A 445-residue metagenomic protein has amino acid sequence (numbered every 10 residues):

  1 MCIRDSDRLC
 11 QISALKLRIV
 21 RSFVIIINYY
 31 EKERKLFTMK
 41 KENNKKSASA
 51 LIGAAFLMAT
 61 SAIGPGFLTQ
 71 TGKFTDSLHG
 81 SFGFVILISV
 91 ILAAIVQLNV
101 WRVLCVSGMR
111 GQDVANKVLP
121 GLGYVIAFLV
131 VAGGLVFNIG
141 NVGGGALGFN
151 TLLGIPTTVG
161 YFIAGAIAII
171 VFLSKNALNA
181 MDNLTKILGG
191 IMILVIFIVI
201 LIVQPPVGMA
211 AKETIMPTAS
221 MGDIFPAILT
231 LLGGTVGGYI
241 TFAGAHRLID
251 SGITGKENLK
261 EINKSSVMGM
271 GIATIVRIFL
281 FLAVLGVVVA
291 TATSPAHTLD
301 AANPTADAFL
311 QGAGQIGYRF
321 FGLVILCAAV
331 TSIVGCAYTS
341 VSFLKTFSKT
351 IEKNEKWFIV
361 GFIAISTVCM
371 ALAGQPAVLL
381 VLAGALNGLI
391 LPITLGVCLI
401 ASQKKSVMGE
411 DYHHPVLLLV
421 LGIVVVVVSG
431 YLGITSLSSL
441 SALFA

Functional and structural regions predicted by a protein language model:
S22-T69, I224-I228, T254-K260, K264-M268: Membrane-interface "cap" regions at the ends of multi-pass membrane proteins
K46, K73-L98, Q112-K117, G121-L122 (+2 more regions): Extracellular loop-to-transmembrane helix junctions
A55, A127-V131, T151-S174, G190-I200 (+2 more regions): Transmembrane alpha-helical segments of multi-pass small-molecule transport proteins
T71-T75, L98-L122, F149, K260 (+2 more regions): Flexible loop linkers connecting adjacent transmembrane helices in multi-pass alpha-helical membrane transporters
F84-V100, E261-T291: Selective recognition of specific alpha-helical transmembrane segments in multi-pass small-molecule
G123-G154, Y161, L326-T346, P376-L382 (+2 more regions): Hydrophobic transmembrane alpha-helices that form the core helical bundles of multi-pass secondary transporters
A164, L173-V203, A219, A383-L391 (+2 more regions): Membrane-interface loop-to-helix entry segments
G190-A219, I228-H246, V397-V407, L432-L443: Hydrophobic alpha-helical segments and their helix-loop junctions in multi-pass secondary transporters
